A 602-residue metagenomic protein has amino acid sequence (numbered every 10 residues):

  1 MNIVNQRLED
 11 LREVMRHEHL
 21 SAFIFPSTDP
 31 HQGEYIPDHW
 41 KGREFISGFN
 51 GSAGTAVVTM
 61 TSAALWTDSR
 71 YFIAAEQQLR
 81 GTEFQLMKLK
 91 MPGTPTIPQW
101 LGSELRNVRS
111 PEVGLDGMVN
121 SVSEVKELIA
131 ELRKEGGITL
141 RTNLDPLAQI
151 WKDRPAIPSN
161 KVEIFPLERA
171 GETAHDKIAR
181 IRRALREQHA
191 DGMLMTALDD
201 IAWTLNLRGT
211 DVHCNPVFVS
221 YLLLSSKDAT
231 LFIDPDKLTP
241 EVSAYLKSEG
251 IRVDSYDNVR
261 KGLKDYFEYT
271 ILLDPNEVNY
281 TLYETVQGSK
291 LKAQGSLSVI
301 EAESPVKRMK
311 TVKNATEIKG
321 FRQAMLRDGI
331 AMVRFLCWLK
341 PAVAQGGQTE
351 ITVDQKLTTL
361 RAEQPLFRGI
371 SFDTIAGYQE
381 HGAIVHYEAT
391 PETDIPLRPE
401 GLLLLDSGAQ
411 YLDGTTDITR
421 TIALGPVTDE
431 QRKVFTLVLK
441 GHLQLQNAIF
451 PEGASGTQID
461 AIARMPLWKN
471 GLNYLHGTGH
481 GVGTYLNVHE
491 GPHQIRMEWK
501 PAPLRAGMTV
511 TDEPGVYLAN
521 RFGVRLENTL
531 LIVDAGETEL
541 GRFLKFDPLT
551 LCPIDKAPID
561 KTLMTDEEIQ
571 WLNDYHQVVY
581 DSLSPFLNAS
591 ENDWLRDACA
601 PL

Functional and structural regions predicted by a protein language model:
M1-L602: Active-site neighborhoods and metal-handling regions in enzymes and metal-associated proteins
